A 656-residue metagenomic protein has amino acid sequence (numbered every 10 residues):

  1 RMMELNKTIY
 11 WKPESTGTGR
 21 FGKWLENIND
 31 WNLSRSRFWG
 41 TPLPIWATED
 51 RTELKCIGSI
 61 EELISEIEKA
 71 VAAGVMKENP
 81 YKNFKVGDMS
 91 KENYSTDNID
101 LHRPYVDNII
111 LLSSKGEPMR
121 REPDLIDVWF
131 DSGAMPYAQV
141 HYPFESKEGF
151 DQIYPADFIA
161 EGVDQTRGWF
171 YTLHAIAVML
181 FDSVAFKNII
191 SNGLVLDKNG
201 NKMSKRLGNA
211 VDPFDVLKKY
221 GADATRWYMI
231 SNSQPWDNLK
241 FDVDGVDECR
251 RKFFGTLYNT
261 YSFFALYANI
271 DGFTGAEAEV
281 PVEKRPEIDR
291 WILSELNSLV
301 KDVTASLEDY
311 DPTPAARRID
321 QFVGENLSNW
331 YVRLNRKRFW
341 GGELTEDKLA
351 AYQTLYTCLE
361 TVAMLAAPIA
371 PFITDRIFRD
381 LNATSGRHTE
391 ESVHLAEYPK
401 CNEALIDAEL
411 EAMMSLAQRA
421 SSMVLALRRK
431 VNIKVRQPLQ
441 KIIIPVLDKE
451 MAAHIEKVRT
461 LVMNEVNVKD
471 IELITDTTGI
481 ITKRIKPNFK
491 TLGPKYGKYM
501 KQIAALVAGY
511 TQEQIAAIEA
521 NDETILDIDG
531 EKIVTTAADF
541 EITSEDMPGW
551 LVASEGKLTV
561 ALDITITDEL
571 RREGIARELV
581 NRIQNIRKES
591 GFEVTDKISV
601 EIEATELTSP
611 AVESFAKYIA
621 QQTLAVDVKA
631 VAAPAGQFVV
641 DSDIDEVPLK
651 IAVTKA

Functional and structural regions predicted by a protein language model:
R1-S15, Q152-I153, A553-E569: Residues forming anionic-ligand binding surfaces in small-molecule and nucleic-acid pockets of primarily soluble enzymes
Y10-T16, D237-V246: Short, solvent-exposed helix-loop connector elements
K23-F130, A134-P136, L180-A222, D237 (+1 more regions): Feature 926 captures the class I aminoacyl-tRNA synthetase adenylation module centered on the KMSKS loop
Q139-F144: Cytochrome P450 core scaffold surrounding the K-helix E-X-X-R motif and the conserved "meander" helix-loop region
I153-D164: A short glycine/serine-rich beta->alpha loop
H174-M179: Substrate-binding cleft of carbohydrate-active enzyme catalytic domains
Y228-S231: Structured mid-domain segments that build the active-site/substrate or prosthetic-cofactor binding neighborhood
